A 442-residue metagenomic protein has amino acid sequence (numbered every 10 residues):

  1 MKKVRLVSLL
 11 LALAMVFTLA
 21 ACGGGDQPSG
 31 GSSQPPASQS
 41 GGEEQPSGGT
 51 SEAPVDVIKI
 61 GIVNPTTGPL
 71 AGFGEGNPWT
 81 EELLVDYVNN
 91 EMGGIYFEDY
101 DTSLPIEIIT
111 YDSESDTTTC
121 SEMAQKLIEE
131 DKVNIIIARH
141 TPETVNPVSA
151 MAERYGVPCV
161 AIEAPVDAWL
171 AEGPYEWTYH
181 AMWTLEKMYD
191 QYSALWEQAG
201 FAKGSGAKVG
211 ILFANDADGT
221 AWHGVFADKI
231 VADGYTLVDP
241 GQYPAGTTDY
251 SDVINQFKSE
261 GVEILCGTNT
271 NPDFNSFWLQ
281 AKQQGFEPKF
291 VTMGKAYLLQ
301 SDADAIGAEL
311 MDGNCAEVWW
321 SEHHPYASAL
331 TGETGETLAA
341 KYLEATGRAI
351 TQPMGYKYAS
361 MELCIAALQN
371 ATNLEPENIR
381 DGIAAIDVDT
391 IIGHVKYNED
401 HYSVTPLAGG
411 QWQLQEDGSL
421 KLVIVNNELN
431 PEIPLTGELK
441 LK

Functional and structural regions predicted by a protein language model:
M1-K59, N90, I128-E129, K440-K442: Short, low-complexity disordered leader/linker segments with a strong preference for bacterial N-terminal type II
P54, G61-L84, D112-T117, H140-T141 (+4 more regions): Extracytoplasmic "Venus flytrap"
G72-W79, E91-E172, A181, Y243-Y250 (+2 more regions): Beta-alpha junction/loop-to-helix N-cap segments that form part of ligand/metal-binding clefts
D86-Y87, E362-N370: Short glycine/serine- and small hydrophobic-enriched flexible loop segments
V133-G241, K289-A316: Extracytoplasmic ligand/sensor domains, especially the bilobed periplasmic-binding protein
A281-Y358, L422-V423, E428-L441: Extracellular/periplasmic periplasmic-binding protein-like sensory domains
D312, A384-K442: Solvent-exposed, acidic/polar segments of extracytosolic/periplasmic ligand-binding ectodomains
Q369-D381: Short, charged, surface-exposed loops that flank catalytic or proteolytic processing sites
